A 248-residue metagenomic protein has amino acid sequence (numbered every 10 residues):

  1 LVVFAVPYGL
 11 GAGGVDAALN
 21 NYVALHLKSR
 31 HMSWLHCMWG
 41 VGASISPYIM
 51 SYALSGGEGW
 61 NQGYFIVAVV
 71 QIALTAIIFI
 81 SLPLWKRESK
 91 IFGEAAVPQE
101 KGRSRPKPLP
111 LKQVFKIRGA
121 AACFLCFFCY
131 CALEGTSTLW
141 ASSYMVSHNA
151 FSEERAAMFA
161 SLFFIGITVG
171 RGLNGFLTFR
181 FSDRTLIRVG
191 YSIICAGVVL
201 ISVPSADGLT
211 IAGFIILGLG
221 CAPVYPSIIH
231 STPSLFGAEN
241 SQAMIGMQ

Functional and structural regions predicted by a protein language model:
F4-M38: Cytoplasmic helix-loop-helix junction between adjacent transmembrane helices in 12-TM secondary transporters
K28-M38, E153-E154, A238-Q248: Loop-to-transmembrane helix entry/capping segments in MFS-fold secondary transporters and related SLC/MFSD carriers
G42-S55, N174: Small-residue (Gly/Pro/Ala) motifs that create kinks and tight helix-helix packing interfaces
Q62-P83: Symmetry-related core transmembrane helices of the 12-TM Major Facilitator Superfamily/SLC fold
S89-C123: Juxtamembrane intracellular "pre-TM" segments in multi-pass secondary transporters
R118-S161, I165-V169: Extracytoplasmic gate region of multi-pass secondary transporters
G170-D183: Helix-to-loop junctions at the C-terminal end of transmembrane segments in multipass secondary transporters
F181-I228: C-terminal transmembrane helical hairpin of 12-TM major facilitator-type secondary transporters
